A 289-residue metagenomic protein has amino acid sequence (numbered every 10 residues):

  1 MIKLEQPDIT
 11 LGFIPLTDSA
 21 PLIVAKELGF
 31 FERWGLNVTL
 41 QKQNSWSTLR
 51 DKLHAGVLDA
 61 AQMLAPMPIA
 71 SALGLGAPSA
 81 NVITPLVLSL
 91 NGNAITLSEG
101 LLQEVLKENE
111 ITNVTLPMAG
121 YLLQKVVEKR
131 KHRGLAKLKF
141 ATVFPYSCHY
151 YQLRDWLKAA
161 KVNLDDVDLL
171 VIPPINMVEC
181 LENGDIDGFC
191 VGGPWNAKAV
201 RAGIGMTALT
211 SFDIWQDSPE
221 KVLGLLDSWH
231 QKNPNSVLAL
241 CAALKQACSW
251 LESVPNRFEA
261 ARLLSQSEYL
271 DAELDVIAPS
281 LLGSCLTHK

Functional and structural regions predicted by a protein language model:
I2-A160, D187-P194, I204-D217: Short, glycine-/small- and polar/acidic-enriched structural segments that line small-molecule recognition paths
D59, P173-G205, S267: Ligand-binding pocket segment of bilobal, Venus flytrap-like solute-binding proteins
I95-T96, V222-L225, W229-H230: Short glycine- and hydrophobic/aromatic-rich loop-to-beta-strand nucleating segment in the catalytic cores
L101-K107, N163, S228-V237: Short helix-loop capping/hinge motifs at secondary-structure junctions, enriched in acidic/polar residues
K158-V162, D168-V171: Intrinsically disordered, low-complexity linker/loop segments enriched in Gly/Pro and charged/polar residues
L170-I175, Q231: Active-site glycine-rich loop that binds ribose-phosphate moieties when present
A208, I214, L225-D227, P234 (+1 more regions): Contiguous mid-protein beta-loop-alpha structural module that forms a pocket-lining wall or clamp of enzyme active
P234-K289: Secondary-structure end/capping motifs
